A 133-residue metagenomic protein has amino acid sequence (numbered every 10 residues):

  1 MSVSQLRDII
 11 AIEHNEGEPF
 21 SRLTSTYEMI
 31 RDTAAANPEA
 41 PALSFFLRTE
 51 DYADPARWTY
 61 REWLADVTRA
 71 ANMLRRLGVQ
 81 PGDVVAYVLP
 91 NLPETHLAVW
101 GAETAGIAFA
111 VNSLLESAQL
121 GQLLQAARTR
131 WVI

Functional and structural regions predicted by a protein language model:
S2-Q5, S21-F46, A65: A short N-terminal helical cap/helix-turn-helix that marks the beginning of AMP-binding/adenylate-forming
R7-E16: Short, contiguous pre-domain boundary segments
H14-N15, F109, V132: Two-component signal transduction core modules
E39-L92, H96-W100, E116-Q125: Conserved AMP-binding/adenylate-forming core of the ANL superfamily
A86, W131-I133: Structural motif
A105-G106: Structured binding elements
V111-L114: Short beta->alpha connector loops at strand-helix junctions that form conserved, small/polar/Pro-enriched
A126-R130: Active-site charged/polar residues at nucleotide-handling catalytic sites that mediate phosphoryl, nucleotidyl
